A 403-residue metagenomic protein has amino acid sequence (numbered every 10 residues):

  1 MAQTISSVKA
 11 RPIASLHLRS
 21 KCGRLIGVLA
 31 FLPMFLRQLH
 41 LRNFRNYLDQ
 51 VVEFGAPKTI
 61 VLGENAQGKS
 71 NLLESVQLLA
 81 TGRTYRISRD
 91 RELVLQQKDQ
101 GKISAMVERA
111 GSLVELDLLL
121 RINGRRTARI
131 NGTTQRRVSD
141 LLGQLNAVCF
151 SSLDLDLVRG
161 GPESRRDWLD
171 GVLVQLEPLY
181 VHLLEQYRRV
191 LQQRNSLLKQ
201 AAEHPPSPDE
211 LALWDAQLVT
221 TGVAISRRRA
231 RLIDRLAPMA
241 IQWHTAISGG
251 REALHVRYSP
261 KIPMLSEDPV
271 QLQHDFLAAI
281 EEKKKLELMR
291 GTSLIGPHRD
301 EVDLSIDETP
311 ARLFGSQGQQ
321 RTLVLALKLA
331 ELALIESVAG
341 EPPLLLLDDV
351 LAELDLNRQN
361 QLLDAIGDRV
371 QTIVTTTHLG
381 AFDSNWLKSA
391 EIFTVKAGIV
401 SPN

Functional and structural regions predicted by a protein language model:
S6-S7, R11, S15, R19-R24: Low-acidity, Ser/Thr- and Arg-rich intrinsically disordered low-complexity segments
K21-E64, L78, H204-L344, E353-R369 (+3 more regions): Conserved NTPase motor "head" modules and their coupling/switch loops across ABC/AAA+ ATPases, GTPases, and GHKL ATPases
K69: Conserved lysine of the Walker
Q77-S164, W168-Y180, A237-Q242, L272 (+1 more regions): Nucleotide-state sensing region of NTPase/ATPase domains
V148, I373, E391-F393: Hydrophobic/aromatic beta-strand patches that form the interior of the parallel beta-sheet core in alpha/beta enzyme
D156-L157, E163-A212, A216-V219: Long, charged N-terminal accessory/stalk domains
D348-V350: Walker B catalytic acidic pair
